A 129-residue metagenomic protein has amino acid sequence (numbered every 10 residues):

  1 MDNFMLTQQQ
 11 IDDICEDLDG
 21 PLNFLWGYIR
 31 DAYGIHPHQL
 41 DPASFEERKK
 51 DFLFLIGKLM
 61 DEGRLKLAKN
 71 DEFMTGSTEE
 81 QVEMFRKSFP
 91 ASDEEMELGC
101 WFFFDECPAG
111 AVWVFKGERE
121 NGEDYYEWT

Functional and structural regions predicted by a protein language model:
M1-K50, F54, K69: Short amphipathic alpha-helical interface segments
E16-G20, G34, D61, K87-E94: Generic surface-pattern signal
F24-I35, E47-R48, F52, L65-L67 (+2 more regions): Generic detector of bulky aromatic hydrophobic side chains
K58: Alpha-helical DNA-recognition elements
D61-D71: A short, conserved structural fragment
M74-T129: Short, amphipathic alpha-helical interaction segments positioned at domain boundaries
